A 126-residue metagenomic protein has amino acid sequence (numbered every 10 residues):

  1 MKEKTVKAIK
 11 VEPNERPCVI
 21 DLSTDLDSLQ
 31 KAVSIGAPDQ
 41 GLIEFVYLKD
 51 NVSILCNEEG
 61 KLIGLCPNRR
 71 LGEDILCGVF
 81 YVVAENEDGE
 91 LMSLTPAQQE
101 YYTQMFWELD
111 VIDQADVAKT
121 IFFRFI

Functional and structural regions predicted by a protein language model:
M1-I126: Short beta-rich binding modules
